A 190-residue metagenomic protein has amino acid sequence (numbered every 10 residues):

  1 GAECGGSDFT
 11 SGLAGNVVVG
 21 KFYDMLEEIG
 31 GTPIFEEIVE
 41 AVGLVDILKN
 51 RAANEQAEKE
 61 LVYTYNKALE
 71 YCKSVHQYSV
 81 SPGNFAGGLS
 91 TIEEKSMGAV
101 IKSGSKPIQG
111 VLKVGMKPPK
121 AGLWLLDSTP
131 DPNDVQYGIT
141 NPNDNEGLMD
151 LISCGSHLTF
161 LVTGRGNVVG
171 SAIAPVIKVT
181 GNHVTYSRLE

Functional and structural regions predicted by a protein language model:
A2-C4, D8-E190: Anaerobic metallocofactor- and corrinoid-dependent redox/one-carbon enzyme cores, especially those from methanogenesis
